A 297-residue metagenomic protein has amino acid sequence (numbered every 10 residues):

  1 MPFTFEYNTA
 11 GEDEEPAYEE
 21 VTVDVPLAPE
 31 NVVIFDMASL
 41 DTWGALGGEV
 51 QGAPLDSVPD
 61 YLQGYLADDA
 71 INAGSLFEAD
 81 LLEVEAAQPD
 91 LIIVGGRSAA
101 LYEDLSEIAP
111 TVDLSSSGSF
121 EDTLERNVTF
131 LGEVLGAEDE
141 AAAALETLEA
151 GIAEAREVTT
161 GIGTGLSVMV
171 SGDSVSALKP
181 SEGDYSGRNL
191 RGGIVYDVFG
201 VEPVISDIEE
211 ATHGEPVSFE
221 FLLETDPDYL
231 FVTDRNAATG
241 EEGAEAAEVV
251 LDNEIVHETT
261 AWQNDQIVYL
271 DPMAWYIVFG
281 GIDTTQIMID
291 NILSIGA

Functional and structural regions predicted by a protein language model:
M1-M37, E140-V170, A237-A246, S294-A297: Bacterial Sec-exported substrate-binding components of ABC uptake systems
Y18-E19, A73-D80, E209-S218: Short helix-initiation/N-cap motifs at beta->coil->alpha
N31-A86: A short, structured surface patch at a secondary-structure boundary
S57-Y61, K179-G214: Alpha-helical, coiled-coil/dimerization segments enriched in small aliphatic residues
V84, Q88-V94, P110, L222 (+1 more regions): Proline-aspartate-enriched helix->loop->beta-strand connector
D104-V175, Q266, W275-A297: Extracytoplasmic substrate-binding proteins
I194, E210-T239: Ligand-binding pocket segment of bilobal, Venus flytrap-like solute-binding proteins
D228-A297: Structured C-terminal subdomain patch of bacterial secreted/periplasmic proteins
